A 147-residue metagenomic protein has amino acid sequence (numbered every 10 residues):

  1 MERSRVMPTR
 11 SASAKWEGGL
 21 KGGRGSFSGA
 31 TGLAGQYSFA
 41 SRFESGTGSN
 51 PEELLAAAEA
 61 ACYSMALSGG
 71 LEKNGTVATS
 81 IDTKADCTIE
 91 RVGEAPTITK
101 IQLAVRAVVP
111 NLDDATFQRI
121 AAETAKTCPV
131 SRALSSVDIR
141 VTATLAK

Functional and structural regions predicted by a protein language model:
E2-A57, A61-K147: Extended beta-strand/beta-hairpin segments
